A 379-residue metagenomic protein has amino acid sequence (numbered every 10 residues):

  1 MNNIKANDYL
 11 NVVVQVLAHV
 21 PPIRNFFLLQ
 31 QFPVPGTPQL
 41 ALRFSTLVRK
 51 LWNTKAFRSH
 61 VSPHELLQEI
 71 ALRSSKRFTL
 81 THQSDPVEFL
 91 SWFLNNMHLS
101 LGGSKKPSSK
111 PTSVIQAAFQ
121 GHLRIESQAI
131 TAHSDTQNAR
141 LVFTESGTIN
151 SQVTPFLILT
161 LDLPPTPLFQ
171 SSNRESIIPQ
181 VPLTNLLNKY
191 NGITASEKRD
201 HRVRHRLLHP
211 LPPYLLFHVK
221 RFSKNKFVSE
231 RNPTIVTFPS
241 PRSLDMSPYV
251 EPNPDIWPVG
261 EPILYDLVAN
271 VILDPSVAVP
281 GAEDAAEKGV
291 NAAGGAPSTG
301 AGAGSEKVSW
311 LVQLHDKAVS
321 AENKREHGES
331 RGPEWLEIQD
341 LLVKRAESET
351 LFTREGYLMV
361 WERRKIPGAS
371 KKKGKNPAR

Functional and structural regions predicted by a protein language model:
M1-A6, V16, P33-T37, A56-S59 (+15 more regions): Amphipathic alpha-helical protein-protein interaction segments
M1-L99, E349, V360-R364, N376-P377: USP/UBP deubiquitinase core
N2, T154, P164-A195, R199 (+2 more regions): Conserved catalytic-core surface of thiol
A6-Y9, Q15, L94, R124 (+11 more regions): Conserved beta-strand elements of beta-rich interaction domains across eukaryotes, especially beta-propellers
N25-L28, A56-H60, G102-K110, V279 (+1 more regions): Structured alpha-helical bundle/scaffold domains in large eukaryotic membrane-trafficking regulators
R73, T81-G260: Core regions of eukaryotic protease modules
E261-Y265: Extended extracellular/luminal ectodomain segments enriched in beta-structured repeat modules
